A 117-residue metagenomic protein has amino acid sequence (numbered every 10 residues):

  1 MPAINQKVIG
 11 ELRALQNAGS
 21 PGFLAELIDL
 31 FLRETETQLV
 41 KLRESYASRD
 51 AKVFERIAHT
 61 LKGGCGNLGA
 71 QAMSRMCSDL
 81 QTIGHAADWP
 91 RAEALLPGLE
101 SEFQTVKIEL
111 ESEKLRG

Functional and structural regions predicted by a protein language model:
M1-G117: Two-component system phosphorelay core
